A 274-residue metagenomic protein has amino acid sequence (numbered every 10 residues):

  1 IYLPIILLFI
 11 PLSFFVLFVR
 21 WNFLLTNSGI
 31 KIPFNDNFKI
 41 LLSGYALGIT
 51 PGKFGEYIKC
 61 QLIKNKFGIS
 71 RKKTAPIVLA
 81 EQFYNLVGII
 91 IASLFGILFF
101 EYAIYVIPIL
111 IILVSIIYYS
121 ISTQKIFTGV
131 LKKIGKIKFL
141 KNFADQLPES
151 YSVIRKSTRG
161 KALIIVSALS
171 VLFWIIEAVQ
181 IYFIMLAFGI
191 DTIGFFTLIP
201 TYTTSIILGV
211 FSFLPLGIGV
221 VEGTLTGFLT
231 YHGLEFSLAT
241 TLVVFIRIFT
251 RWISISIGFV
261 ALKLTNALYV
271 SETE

Functional and structural regions predicted by a protein language model:
I1-L42, F99-V210, T241-V243, I248-E274: Predominantly cytoplasmic-facing regulatory/coupling regions of multi-pass membrane proteins
L17, G55, V87-F95, L110-I112: Membrane-embedded alpha-helical core segments of multi-pass
T26, I49, N65, I97 (+3 more regions): Transmembrane helix-loop junction
K31, L42-I58, N65, I154: Short intracellular "coupling" helices and adjacent cytoplasmic loop segments at the cytosolic face of multi-pass
F34-N37, F54-I58, I69-E81, E235-F245: Membrane-interface alpha-helices at helix entry/exit sites of multi-pass transporters
S43-G52, Y202-E222: Transmembrane alpha-helix interface/packing and boundary motifs in multi-pass membrane proteins, characterized by
A46-P51, K72-I97, V244-S256: Membrane-embedded alpha-helical segments of transport systems, primarily multispan ion/solute transporters
I63-R71, G223-T240: Interfacial segments of multi-pass membrane proteins
